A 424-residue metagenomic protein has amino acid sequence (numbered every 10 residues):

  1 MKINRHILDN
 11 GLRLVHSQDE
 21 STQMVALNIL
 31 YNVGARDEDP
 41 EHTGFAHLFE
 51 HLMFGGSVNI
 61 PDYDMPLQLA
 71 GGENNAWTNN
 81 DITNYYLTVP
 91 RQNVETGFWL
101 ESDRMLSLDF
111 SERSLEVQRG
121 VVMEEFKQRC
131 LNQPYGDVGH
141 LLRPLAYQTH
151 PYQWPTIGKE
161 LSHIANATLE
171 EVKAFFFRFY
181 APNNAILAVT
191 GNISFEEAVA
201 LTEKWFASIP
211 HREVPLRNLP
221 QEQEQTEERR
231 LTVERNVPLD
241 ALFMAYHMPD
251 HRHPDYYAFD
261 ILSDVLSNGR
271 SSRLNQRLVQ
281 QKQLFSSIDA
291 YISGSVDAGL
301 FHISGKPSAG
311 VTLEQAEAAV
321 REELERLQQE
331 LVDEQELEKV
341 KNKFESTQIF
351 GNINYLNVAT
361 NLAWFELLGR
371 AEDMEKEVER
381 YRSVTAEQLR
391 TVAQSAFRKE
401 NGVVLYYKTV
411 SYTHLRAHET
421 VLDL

Functional and structural regions predicted by a protein language model:
M1-R5, P144-A185, R217-E222, Q348 (+1 more regions): Histidine-acidic residue clusters that define the catalytic metal-binding segment of zinc metallopeptidase domains
N4, Q148-T149, Q153, A181-D250 (+1 more regions): An aromatic/glycine/proline-enriched structural segment found at the starts of mature extracellular/organellar domains
G11, I29, H47, Y85 (+13 more regions): Buried hydrophobic packing residues in well-ordered domains
A26-T88, W154-I157, N268-L284: M16/MPP (pitrilysin/insulinase) zinc-metallopeptidase core fold and M16-derived inactive scaffolds
Q68, I164, F243-H247, L266-P307: A structural supersecondary motif
T88-G120, S293-G351: M16/insulysin-pitrilysin zinc metalloprotease superfamily fold
I186-V189, L327, L331, Q335-R416: C-terminal regions of mature proteins
H414-A417, V421-L424: Single conserved hydrophobic/aromatic residue that forms the stacking wall/gate of nucleotide- or nucleobase-binding
